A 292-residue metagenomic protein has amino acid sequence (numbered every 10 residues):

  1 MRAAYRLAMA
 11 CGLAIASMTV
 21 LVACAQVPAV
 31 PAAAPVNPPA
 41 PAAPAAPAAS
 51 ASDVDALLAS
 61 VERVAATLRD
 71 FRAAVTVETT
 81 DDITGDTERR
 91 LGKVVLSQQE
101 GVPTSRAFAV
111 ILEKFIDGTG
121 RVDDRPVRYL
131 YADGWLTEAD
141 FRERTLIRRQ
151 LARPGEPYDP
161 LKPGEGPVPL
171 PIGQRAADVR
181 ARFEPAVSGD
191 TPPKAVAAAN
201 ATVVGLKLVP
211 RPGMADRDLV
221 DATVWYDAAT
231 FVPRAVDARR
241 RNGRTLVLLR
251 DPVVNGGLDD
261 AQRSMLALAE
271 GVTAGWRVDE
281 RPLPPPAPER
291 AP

Functional and structural regions predicted by a protein language model:
M1-A8: N-terminal secretory signal peptides that target proteins for export/translocation
A8-A23: Bacterial N-terminal signal peptides
Q26-A46, T191-P192, N200-V203, P212-A222 (+1 more regions): Non-transmembrane domains of secretory- and envelope-associated proteins
V54-R144: N-terminal mature ectodomain segment of secretory-pathway/periplasmic proteins
T67-A74, V102-I111, A199-V209, T230-D237: Short, hydrophobic/aromatic-rich segments at coil-to-beta transitions
D82-D86, G118-G120, V196-A198, M214-D218 (+1 more regions): Short glycine/serine/proline-enriched coil/turn segments at secondary-structure junctions
T137-L170: Acidic/charged, solvent-exposed loop-and-adjacent secondary-structure segments enriched in E/D, K/R, S/T, and G/P
L170-A197, A201: Acidic, glycine-rich loop-and-strand cores that form catalytic or ligand-binding grooves in diverse globular domains
